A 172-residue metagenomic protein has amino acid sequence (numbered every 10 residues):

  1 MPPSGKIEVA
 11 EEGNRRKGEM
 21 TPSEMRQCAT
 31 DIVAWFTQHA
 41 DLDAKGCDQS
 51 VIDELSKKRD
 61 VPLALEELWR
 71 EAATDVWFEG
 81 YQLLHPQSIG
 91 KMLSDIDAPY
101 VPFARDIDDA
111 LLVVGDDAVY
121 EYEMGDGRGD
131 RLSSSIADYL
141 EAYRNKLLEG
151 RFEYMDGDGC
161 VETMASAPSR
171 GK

Functional and structural regions predicted by a protein language model:
P2-D116, Y154-M155, A167-K172: A surface-exposed partner-binding patch
P102, A118-Y120, D138: Generic structural signal for residues positioned in beta-strands
D109-V113, Y120, D126-S133, V161-E162: Short, surface-exposed beta-strand/loop "edge" segments at domain boundaries and coil↔beta transitions
E123, G127-Y154: Compact, glycine/acidic-enriched structural inserts
A142-K172: Acidic, proline/glycine-rich low-complexity IDRs
